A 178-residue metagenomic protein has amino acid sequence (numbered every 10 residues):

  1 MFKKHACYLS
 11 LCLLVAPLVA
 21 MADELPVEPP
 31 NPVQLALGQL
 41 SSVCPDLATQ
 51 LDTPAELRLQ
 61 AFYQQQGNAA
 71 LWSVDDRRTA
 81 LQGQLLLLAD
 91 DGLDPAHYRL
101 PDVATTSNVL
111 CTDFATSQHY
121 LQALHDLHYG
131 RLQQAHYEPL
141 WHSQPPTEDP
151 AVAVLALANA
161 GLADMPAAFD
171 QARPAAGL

Functional and structural regions predicted by a protein language model:
M1-M21: Gram-negative bacterial Sec-dependent N-terminal signal peptides
D23-L178: Auxiliary tRNA-acceptor-end handling modules of aminoacyl-tRNA synthetases
